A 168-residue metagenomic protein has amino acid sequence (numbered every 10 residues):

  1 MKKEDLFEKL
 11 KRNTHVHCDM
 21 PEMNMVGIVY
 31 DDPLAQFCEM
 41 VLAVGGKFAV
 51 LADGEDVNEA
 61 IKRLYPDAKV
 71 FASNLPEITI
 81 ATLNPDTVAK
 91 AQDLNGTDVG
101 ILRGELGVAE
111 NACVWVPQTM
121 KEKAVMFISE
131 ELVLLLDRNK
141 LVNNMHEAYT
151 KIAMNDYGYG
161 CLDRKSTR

Functional and structural regions predicted by a protein language model:
M1-E77: N-terminal leader/transition segments
D5, K9, V99-R103, D137: Active-site-adjacent structural elements in enzyme catalytic cores
L42-K47, E130-R138: Short, basic, glycine/proline-bearing loop/turn elements
K69-V70, D98-I101, E105-L106, C113-W115 (+2 more regions): Structural motif
T79-Q92, D98: Active-site regions of enzymes building and remodeling cell-envelope glycoconjugates
Q92-N95, V99-G100, L106-A109, A124-I128 (+1 more regions): Solvent-exposed alpha-helices and their adjacent loops that cap or buttress functional pockets in soluble metabolic
F127, K140-E147, Y157-G158: Feature captures the catalytic cores and cofactor-binding loops of soluble hydro-lyases/lyases that act on carboxylate
T167: Conserved small/polar residues in nucleotide/adenosyl-binding loops
